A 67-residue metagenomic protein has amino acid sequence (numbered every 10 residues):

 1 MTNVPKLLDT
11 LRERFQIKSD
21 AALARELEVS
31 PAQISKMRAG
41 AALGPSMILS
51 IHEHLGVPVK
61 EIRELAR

Functional and structural regions predicted by a protein language model:
M1-A21, K60, E64: A short, Lys/Arg-rich alpha-helix, primarily the initiator
R12, A24, H52: The alpha-helix within a helix-turn-helix
E26, L65-R67: Short acidic/histidine-centered micro-motifs embedded in hydrophobic/aromatic stretches that mark compact functional
E28-A42: Recognition helix of helix-turn-helix/homeodomain-like DNA-binding domains that insert into the DNA major groove
R38, L55, A66: DNA major-groove recognition helix of helix-turn-helix
P45-E61: DNA major-groove recognition helix of helix-turn-helix/homeodomain DNA-binding modules
